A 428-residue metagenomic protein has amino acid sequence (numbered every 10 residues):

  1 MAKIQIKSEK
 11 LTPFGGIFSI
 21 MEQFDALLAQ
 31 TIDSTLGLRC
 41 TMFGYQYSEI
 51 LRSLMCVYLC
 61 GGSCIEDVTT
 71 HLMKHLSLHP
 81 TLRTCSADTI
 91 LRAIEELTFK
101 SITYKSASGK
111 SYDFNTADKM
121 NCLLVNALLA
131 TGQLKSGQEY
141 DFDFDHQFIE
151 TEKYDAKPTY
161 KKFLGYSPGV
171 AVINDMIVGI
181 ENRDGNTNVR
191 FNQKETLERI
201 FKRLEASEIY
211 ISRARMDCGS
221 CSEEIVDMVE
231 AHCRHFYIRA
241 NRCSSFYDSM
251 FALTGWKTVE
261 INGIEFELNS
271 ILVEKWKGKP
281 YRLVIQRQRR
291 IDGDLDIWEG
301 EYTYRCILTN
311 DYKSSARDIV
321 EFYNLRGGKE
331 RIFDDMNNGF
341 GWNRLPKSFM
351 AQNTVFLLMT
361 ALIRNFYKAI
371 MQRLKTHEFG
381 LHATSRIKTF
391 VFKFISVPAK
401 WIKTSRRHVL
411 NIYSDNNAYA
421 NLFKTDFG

Functional and structural regions predicted by a protein language model:
M1, T31-S34, L72, W298-T303 (+3 more regions): Short acidic (Asp/Glu) and glycine-rich catalytic loops that position anionic groups and cofactors
M1-F163, G169-N186, Q193-S207, S396-G428: Dynamic "connector" segments at or just before major functional cores
S53-L54, V68, S86-I90, Y140-F148 (+7 more regions): Short, conserved catalytic/metal-binding motifs centered on acidic residues
V68, V259, A316-M350, V355 (+2 more regions): Short amphipathic alpha-helical "interface-anchor" segments enriched in bulky aromatics
Q147-I149, M176, R183-G185, C243 (+6 more regions): Short, glycine-/Ser/Thr-/acidic-enriched flexible segments
V189-Y247: Domain-level cores of phosphate- or acyl-group-handling catalytic modules
H235-N338, K424-G428: An anionic, glycine-rich sequence signature occurring as long contiguous blocks
N343-L374, E378-R406: Basic, amphipathic alpha-helical segments enriched in Lys/Arg and hydrophobic/aromatic residues
